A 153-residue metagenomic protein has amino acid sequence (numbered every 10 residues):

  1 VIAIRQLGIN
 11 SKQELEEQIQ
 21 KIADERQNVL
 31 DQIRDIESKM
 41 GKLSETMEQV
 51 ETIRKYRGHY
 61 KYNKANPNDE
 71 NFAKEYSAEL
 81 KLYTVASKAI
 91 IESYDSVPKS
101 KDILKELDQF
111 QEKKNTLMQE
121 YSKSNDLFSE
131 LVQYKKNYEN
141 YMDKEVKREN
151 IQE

Functional and structural regions predicted by a protein language model:
V1-E153: Extended intrinsically disordered terminal tails
